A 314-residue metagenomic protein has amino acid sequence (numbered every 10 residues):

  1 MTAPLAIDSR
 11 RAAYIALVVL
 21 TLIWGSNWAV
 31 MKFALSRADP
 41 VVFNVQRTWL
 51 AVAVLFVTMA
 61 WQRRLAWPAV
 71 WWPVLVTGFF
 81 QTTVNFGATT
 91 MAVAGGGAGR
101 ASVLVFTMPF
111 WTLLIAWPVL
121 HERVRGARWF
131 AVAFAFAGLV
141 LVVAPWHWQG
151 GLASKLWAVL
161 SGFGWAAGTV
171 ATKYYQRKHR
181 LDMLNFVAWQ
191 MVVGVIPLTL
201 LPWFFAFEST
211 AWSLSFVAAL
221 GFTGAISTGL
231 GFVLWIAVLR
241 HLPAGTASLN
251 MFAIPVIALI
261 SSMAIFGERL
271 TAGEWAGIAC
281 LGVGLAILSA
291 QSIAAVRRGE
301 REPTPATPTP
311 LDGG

Functional and structural regions predicted by a protein language model:
T2-A6, I15, R47-W49, A144 (+2 more regions): C-terminal-most transmembrane helix of multi-pass membrane proteins
D8-Y14, R37-V41, V45, A66-W72 (+3 more regions): Juxtamembrane helix-entry segments on the extracytoplasmic side of multipass membrane proteins
A12, S36-V84, T107-T112, G164-A171 (+3 more regions): Transmembrane alpha-helices of multi-pass small-molecule transport proteins
I23, N27-W28, F56-V105, T112-I115 (+2 more regions): Specific transmembrane alpha-helical segments of multi-pass solute transporters/efflux pumps, especially DMT/EamA
N27, W49-V54, L104-P118, A133-F134 (+3 more regions): Alpha-helical transmembrane segments of compact multi-pass small-molecule transporters, enriched in specific families
N44-Q46, T82, F86, A101-T107 (+2 more regions): Helix-helix packing/entry segments at the starts of transmembrane helices
V52-L55, T112-L114, Q149-A206, L220 (+2 more regions): Transmembrane alpha-helical segments that form core, pore/gating elements of small-molecule transporters/exporters
L55, I115, V124-A144, W165 (+4 more regions): Hydrophobic transmembrane alpha-helices of multi-pass small-molecule transport proteins
